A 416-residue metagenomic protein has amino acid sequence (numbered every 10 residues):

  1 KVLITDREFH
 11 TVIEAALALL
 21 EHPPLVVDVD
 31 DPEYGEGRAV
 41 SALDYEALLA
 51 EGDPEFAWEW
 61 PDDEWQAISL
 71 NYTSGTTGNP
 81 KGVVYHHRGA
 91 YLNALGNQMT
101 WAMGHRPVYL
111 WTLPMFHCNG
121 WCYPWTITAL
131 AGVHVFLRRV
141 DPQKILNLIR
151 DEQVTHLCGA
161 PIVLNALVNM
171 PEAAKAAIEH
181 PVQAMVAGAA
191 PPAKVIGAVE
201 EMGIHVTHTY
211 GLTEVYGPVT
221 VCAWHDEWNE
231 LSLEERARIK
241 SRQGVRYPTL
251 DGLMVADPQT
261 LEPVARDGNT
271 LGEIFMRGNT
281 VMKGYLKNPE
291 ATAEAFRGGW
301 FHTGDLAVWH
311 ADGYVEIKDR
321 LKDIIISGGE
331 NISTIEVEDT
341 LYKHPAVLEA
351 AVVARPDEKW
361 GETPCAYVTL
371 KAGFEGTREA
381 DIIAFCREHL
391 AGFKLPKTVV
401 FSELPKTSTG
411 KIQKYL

Functional and structural regions predicted by a protein language model:
K1-A47, A372: Structural core segment of the AMP-binding/adenylate-forming
K1-R7, I149, L157, G278 (+5 more regions): AMP-binding/adenylate-forming catalytic core of the ANL superfamily
R7-V12, T112, G132-E152, P161-I162 (+1 more regions): ATP-dependent adenylate-forming carboxylate-activation enzymes
V27-D28, E33, V40-L43, A50-Y72 (+2 more regions): Conserved pre-ATP/AMP-binding loop-to-beta segment of ANL
E46, A129, V154-G159, V168-R238 (+2 more regions): Gly/Ser/Thr-rich phosphate-binding loop
I68-L92, K414: Conserved AMP-binding A3 loop
Y91-V108, F116-H156, M170: Conserved AMP-binding/adenylation subdomain of ANL enzymes
R246-F275, A311-D312, G373-E379, Q413: Conserved beta-loop-beta connector loops within the AMP-binding
